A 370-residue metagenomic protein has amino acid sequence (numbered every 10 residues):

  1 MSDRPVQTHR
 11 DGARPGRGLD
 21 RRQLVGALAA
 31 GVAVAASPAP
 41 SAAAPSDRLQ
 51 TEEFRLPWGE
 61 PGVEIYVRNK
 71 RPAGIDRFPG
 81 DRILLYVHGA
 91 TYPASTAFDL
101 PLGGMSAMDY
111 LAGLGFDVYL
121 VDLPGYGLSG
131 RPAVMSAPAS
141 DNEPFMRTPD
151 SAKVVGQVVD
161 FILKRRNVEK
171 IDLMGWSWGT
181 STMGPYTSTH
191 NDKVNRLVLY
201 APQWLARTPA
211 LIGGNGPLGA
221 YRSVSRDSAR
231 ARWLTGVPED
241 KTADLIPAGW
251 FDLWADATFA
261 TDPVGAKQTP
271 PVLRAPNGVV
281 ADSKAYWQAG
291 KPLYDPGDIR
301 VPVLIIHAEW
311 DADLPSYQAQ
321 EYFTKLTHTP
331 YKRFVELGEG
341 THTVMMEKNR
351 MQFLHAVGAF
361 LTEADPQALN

Functional and structural regions predicted by a protein language model:
M1-L19, L28-A33: N-terminal secretory signal peptides
P45-D76: N-terminal cap/lid segment of alpha/beta-hydrolase-fold proteins
D76-L114, Y119: Short, surface-exposed "cap/lid" segments of acyl-processing enzymes
A152-K170: Conserved acidic catalytic loop of the alpha/beta-hydrolase fold
T208-L304: Alpha/beta-hydrolase
I305-D311: Conserved strand-to-loop "acid loop" that flanks and positions the catalytic carboxylate
A312-Q318: Conserved alpha/beta-hydrolase "acid-adjacent" motif
G340-R350: Catalytic histidine-centered segment of alpha/beta-hydrolase-like enzymes
